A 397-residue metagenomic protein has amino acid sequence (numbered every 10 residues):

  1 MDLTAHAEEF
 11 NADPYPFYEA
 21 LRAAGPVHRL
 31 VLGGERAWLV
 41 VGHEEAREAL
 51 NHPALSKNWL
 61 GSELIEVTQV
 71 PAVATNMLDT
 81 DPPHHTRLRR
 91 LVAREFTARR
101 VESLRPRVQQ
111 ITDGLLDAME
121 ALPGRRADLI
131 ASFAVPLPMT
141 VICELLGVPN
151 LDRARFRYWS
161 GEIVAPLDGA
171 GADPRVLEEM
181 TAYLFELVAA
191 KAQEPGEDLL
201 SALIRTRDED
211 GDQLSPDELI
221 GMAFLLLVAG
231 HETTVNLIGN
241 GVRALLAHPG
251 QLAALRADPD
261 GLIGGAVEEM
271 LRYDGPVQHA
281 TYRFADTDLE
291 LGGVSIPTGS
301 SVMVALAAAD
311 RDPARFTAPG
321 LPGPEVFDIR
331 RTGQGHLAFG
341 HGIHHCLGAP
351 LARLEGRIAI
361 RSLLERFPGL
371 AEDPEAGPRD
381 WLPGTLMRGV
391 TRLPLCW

Functional and structural regions predicted by a protein language model:
M1-W397: Cytochrome P450
